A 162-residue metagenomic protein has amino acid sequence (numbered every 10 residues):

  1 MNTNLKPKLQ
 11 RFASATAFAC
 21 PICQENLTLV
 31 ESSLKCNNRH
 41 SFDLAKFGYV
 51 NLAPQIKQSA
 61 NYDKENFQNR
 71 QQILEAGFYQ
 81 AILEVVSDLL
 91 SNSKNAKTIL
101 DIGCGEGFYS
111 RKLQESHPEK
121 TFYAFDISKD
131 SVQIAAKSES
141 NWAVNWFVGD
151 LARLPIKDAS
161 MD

Functional and structural regions predicted by a protein language model:
N2-A60: N-terminal auxiliary segments of SAM/dcSAM-dependent transferases
K64-A81: Class I SAM-dependent methyltransferase Rossmann-like catalytic core, especially the SAM/SAH-binding loop
N95-G105: Conserved class I S-adenosyl-L-methionine
E106-P118: Conserved SAM-binding loop of SAM-dependent methyltransferases across substrates and taxa, primarily the Class I
S128-D130: Conserved SAM/SAH-binding beta-strand->alpha-helix loop
A135-A136: Conserved SAM-binding loop
N141-R153: Conserved SAM-binding strand-loop segment of SAM-dependent methyltransferases
A152-D162: A short acidic, Gly/Pro-enriched loop at the edge of an enzyme's catalytic core that lines a small-molecule cofactor
